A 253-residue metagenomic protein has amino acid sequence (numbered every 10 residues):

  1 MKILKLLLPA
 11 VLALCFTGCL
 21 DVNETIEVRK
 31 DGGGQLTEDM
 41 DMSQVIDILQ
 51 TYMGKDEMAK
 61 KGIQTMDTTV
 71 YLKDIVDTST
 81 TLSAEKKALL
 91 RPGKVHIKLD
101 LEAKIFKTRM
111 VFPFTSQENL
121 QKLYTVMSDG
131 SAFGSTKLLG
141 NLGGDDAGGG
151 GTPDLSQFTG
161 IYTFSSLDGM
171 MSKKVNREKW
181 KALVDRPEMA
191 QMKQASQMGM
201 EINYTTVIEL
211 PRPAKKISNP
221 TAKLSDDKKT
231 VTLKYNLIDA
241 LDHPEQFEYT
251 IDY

Functional and structural regions predicted by a protein language model:
M1-L6: Positively charged n-region of N-terminal signal peptides that target proteins for export
A10-A13: Processing junctions and N-termini across compartments
C15-G18: C-terminal motif of bacterial Sec signal peptides marking the signal peptidase cleavage site
L20-R91: Start-of-domain marker
D77-Y253: Mature, soluble, non-transmembrane domains
